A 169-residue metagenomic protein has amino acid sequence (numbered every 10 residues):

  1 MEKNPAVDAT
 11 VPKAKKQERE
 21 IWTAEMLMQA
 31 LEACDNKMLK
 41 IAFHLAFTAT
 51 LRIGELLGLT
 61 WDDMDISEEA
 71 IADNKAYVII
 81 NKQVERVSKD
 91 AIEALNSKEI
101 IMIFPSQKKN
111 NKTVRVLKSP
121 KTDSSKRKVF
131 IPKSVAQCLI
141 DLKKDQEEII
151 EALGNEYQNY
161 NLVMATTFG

Functional and structural regions predicted by a protein language model:
M1-N4, D65, D145, I149-E151: Surface-exposed helix-capping loop/turn segments at secondary-structure junctions
E2, V7-W61, A72-K75, E156-N159: Basic, Lys/Arg- and aromatic-enriched nucleic-acid-binding interface segment
A6-D8, T50, R115-L117, I150-E151: Intrinsically disordered, low-complexity segments enriched in polar/charged residues with Gly/Pro, especially when
V11, E25-M26, L59-D141, E148: Conserved tyrosine-mediated DNA breakage-rejoining catalytic core shared by Y-recombinases
A14, Q83-E85, T167-G169: Residues that form or immediately flank small-molecule/cofactor binding pockets and catalytic motifs
K15-E18, T122, T166: Acidic, proline/glycine-rich intrinsically disordered inter-domain spacer in sigma factors
Q29-E32, A49, V129, K144-G169: Short, basic (Lys/Arg/His-rich) helix/loop patches that form interaction surfaces in the mid-to-C-terminal regions
L45, A49, I79, S106 (+2 more regions): Intrinsically disordered, low-complexity regions enriched in small/polar residues
